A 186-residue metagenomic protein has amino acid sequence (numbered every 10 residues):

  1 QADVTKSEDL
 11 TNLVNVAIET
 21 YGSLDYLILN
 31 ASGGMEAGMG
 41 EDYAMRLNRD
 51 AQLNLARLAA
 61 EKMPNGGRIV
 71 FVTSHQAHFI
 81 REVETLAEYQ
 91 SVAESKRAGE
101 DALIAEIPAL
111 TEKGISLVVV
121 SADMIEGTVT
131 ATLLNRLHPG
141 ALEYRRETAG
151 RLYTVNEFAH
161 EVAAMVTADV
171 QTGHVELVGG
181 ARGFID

Functional and structural regions predicted by a protein language model:
Q1-E8: Rossmann-fold cofactor-recognition segment
V16-L29, Q171: A glycine-rich helix->loop->beta "capping" turn within Rossmann-like NAD(P)(H)-dependent oxidoreductase domains
E19, L47-R68, A77, P108: Amphipathic alpha-helical dimer-interface segment in Rossmann-like NAD(P)H-dependent oxidoreductases
L24-S32, N48, F71: Rossmann-fold scaffold of SDR-type NAD(P)-dependent oxidoreductases
D25-Y26, G67-T73, S116-V118: Conserved catalytic-site loops of classical short-chain dehydrogenases/reductases
G33-G38, R68-E112, M124-T128: Catalytic loop of short-chain dehydrogenase/reductase
A37-A51: Short alpha-helical oligomerization interface
K113-V120, R136-D186: C-terminal helical subdomain
